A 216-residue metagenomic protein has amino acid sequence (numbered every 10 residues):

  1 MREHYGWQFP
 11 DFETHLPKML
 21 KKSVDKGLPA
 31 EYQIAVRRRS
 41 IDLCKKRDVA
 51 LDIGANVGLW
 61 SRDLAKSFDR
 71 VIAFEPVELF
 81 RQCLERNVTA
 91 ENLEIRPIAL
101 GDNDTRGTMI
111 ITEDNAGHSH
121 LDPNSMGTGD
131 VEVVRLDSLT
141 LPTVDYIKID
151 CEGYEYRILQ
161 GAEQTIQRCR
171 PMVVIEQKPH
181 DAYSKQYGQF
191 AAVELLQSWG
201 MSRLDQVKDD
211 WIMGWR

Functional and structural regions predicted by a protein language model:
M1-N87, N124-S125, A192-L195, R203-R216: S-adenosyl-L-methionine
Y5-R37, E91, R96-P142: Glycine-rich adenosyl-binding loop in Rossmann-like folds that engage adenosine-containing cofactors
C44-L51, I110-L121, G129, K148-E155 (+1 more regions): Mobile, glycine- and charge-enriched loop segments and immediately flanking short secondary-structure elements within
A55-L59, E78, D102, C151-E155 (+1 more regions): Short, glycine/acidic-enriched loop or turn micro-motifs at the edges of active sites
L64, L84, M109, I158-A162: Hydrophobic packing residues within well-ordered alpha-helices of enzyme cores
S67-A73, S138-R216: Conserved acidic-Pro-Pro-aromatic motif
Q82-C83, T105-R106, A182-K185: Short, charged, surface-exposed secondary-structure boundary motifs
